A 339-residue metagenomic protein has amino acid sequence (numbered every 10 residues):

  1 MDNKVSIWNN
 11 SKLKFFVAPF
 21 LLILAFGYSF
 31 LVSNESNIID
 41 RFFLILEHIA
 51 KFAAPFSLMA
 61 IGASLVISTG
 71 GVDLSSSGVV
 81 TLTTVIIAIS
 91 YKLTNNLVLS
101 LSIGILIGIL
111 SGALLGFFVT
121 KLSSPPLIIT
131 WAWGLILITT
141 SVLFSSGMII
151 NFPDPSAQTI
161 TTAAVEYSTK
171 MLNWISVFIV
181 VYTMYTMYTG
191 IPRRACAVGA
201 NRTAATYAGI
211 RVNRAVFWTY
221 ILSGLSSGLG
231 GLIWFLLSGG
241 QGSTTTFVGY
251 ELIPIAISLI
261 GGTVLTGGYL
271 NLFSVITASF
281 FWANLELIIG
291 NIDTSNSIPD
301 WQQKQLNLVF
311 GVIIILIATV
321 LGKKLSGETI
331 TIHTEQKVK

Functional and structural regions predicted by a protein language model:
M1-Y28, Y182, A200-R214, L237 (+1 more regions): Cytosolic-side transmembrane-helix boundaries in multi-pass membrane proteins
A25-F30, R41-L93, V119-S123, I255-L272 (+1 more regions): Single transmembrane alpha-helix segments in multi-pass membrane proteins
Y28, A163-V198, R211, V216 (+2 more regions): Alpha-helical transmembrane segments of multi-pass integral membrane proteins
N34-H48, S146, Y167, M184-P192 (+2 more regions): Inter-helical junctions in multi-pass inner-membrane proteins, predominant in energy-converting antiporter-like
N37-I38, G134-A164, T203, N291-D300: Extracellular/periplasmic helix-loop junction at the C-terminal end of a transmembrane helix in multi-pass membrane
F52-G62, G78-L82, L110-A113, A132 (+5 more regions): Hydrophobic alpha-helical segments embedded in the membrane of multi-pass proteins
T94-G134, A278-F281: Alpha-helical transmembrane segments within multi-pass membrane transporters and channels
S227, G242-G311: Transmembrane alpha-helical segments in multi-pass inner-membrane proteins
